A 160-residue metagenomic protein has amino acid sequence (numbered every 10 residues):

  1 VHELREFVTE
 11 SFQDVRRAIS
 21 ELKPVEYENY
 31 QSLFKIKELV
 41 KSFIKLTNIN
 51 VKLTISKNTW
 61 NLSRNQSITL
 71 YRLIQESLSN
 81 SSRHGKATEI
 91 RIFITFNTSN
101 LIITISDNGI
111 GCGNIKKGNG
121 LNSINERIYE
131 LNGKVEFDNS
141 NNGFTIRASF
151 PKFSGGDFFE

Functional and structural regions predicted by a protein language model:
V1-V25, N29-Y30, L39, I49: Conserved DHp (HisKA) dimerization/phosphotransfer helix of two-component histidine kinases, i.e., the long coiled-coil
Q13, Q31-I68, I74: Helix-loop-beta hinge of the Bergerat
S67-E89: Conserved ATP-binding N-box helix of the HATPase_c
E89-S99: Short beta-strand/loop element within the Bergerat-fold HATPase_c
N100-T104, T145-R147: Short, highly conserved beta-strand within the GHKL-type HATPase_c fold
D107: Acidic ATP/Mg2+-coordinating residue in the GHKL
I110-G111: Glycine-rich G1-box
N114-T145: ATP phosphate-binding glycine-rich loop and adjacent ATP-lid/helix-beta elements within ATP-binding kinase/ATPase
